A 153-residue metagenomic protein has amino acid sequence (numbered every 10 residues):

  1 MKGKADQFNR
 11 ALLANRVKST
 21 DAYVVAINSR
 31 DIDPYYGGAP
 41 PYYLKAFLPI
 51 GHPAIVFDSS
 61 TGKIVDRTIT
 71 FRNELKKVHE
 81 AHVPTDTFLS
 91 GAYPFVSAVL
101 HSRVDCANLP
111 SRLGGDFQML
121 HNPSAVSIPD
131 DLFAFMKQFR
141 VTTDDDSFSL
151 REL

Functional and structural regions predicted by a protein language model:
M1-F95, L100, D105, L109 (+2 more regions): Metal-dependent nuclease catalytic core centered on acidic motifs
F117-H121, I128, L132-K137, E152: Composition-driven low-complexity segments enriched in polar/acidic and proline residues
